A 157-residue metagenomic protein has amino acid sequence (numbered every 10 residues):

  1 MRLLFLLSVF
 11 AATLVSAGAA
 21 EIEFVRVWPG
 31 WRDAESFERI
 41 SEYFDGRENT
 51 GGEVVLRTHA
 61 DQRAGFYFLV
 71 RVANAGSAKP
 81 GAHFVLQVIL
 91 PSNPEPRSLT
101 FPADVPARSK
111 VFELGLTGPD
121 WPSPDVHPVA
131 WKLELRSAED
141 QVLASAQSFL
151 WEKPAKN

Functional and structural regions predicted by a protein language model:
L4-L14: Bacterial N-terminal signal peptides
A20-Y43, A78: A eukaryote-biased signal for short, well-structured alpha-helical docking elements
R39-N74, V111-L116: Contiguous beta-strand segments within globular domains
N74-G81, P122-V126: A short beta-turn/strand-edge loop motif at beta-sheet boundaries
F84-L86, H127-A138: Short, aromatic- and glycine-rich surface loops/edge beta-strands on solvent-exposed regions
N93-F101, Q141-S145: Surface-exposed loop/edge segments in extracytoplasmic proteins
P102-K110: Short proline/glycine- and polar residue-rich coil/turn motifs
Q141-N157: Short beta-strand elements
